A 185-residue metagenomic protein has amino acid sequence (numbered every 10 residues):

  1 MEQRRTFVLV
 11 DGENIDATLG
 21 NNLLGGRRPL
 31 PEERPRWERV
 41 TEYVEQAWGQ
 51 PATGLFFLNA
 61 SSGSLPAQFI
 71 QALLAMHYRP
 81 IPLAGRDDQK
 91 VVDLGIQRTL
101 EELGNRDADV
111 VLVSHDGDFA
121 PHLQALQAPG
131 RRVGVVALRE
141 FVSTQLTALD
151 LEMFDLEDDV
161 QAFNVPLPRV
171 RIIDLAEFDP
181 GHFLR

Functional and structural regions predicted by a protein language model:
M1-D88, R132: Domain-level signal for Mg2+-assisted phosphodiester chemistry and nucleotide/NA-binding surfaces in nucleic-acid
S62-R185: Nuclease catalytic cores that cleave nucleic-acid phosphodiester bonds, predominantly acidic two-metal-ion
